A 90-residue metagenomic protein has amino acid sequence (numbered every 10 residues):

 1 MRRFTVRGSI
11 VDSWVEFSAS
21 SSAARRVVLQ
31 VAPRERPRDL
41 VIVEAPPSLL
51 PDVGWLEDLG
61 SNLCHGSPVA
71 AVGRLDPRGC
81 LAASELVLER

Functional and structural regions predicted by a protein language model:
M1-R90: OB-fold and OB-like single-stranded nucleic-acid-recognition modules and their adjacent interaction interfaces
